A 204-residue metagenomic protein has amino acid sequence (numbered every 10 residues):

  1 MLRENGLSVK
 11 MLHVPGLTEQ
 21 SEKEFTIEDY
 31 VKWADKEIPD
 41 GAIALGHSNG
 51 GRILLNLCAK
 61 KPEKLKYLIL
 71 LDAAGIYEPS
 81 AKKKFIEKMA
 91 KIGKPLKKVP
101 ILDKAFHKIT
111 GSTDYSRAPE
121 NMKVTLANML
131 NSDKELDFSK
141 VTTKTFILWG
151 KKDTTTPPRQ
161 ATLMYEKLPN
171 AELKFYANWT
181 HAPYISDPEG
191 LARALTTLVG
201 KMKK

Functional and structural regions predicted by a protein language model:
K10-L45, R193: Active-site loop/oxyanion-hole signature of alpha/beta-hydrolase fold enzymes
L12, K174-T180: Short glycine-rich catalytic loops that host catalytic nucleophiles or stabilize transition states across multiple
G46-G50, L54: Gly/Ala-rich beta-loop-alpha elbow adjacent to hydrolase catalytic centers
L55-A59, L65-K97: Flexible "cap/lid" loop of the alpha/beta hydrolase fold
K84, K91-T143: Conserved alpha/beta-hydrolase catalytic His-Asp/Glu region
V141, I147-W149, D153: Short beta-strand/loop motif that positions the catalytic acidic residue of the alpha/beta-hydrolase fold
T154-Q160: Conserved alpha/beta-hydrolase "acid-adjacent" motif
W179-P188: Catalytic histidine-centered segment of alpha/beta-hydrolase-like enzymes
